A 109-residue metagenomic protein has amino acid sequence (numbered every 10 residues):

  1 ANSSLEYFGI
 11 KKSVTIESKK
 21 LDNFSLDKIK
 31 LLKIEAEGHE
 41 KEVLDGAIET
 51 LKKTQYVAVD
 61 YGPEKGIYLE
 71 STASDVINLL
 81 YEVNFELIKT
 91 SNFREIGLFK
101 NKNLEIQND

Functional and structural regions predicted by a protein language model:
A1-S4, Q107-D109: Short, charged, solvent-exposed linker or helix-capping segments at domain edges/interfaces that act as flexible hinges
N2-K52, E64-S71, D75-L79: Short internal loop-to-helix segment that lines adenine-nucleotide cofactor pockets
Y56: Short glycine-centered segments of the SAM/dcSAM-binding site in methyltransferase folds
D60-G62: A cross-family glycoside hydrolase active-site/sugar-binding cleft signature
S71-D109: Binuclear metal-ion centers of metallo-dependent hydrolases, dominated by the metallo-beta-lactamase
